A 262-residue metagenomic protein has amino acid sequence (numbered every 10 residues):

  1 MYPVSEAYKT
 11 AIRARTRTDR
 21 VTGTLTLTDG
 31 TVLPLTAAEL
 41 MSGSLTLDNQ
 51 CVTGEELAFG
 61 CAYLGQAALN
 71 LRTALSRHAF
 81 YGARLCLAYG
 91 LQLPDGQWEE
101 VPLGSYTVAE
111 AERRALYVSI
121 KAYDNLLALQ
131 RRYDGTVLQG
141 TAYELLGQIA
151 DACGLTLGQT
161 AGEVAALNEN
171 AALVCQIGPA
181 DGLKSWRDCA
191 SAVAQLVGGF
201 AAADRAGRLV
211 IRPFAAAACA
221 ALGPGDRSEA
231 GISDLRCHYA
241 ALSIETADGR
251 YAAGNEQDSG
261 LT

Functional and structural regions predicted by a protein language model:
M1-A38, D188-S191, Q195-T262: Acidic, small/polar-enriched beta strand-loop surface segments
Y2-A14, Y63, A68-T160: Surface-exposed cap/loop segments at beta↔alpha junctions
T18-L35, E39-A68, R72-H78, G90: N-terminal assembly/attachment segments of tailed bacteriophage virion structural proteins
D29-G30, N49, F59, D95-Q97 (+2 more regions): Intrinsic-disorder/low-complexity loop/linker signature
L45-Q50, L64-Q66, W98-P102, P179-D181 (+1 more regions): A short linear-motif detector with a strong N-terminal bias
C51, Y133, N255: Solvent-exposed, flexible loop/coil residues
E56-Y63, L116-N125, A252-T262: Short, compositionally biased low-complexity segments
Q97-W98, E112-H238: Charged- and aromatic-enriched interaction segments used to assemble and dock large macromolecular complexes
